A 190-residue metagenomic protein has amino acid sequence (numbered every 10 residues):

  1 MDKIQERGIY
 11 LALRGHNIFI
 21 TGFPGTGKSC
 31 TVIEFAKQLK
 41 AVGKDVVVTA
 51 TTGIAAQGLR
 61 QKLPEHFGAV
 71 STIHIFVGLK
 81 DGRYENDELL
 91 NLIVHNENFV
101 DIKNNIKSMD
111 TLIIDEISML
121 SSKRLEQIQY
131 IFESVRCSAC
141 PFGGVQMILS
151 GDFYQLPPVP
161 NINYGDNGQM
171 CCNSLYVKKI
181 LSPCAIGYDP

Functional and structural regions predicted by a protein language model:
M1-P190: Conserved ATP-binding/catalytic motifs of P-loop helicase motor domains
